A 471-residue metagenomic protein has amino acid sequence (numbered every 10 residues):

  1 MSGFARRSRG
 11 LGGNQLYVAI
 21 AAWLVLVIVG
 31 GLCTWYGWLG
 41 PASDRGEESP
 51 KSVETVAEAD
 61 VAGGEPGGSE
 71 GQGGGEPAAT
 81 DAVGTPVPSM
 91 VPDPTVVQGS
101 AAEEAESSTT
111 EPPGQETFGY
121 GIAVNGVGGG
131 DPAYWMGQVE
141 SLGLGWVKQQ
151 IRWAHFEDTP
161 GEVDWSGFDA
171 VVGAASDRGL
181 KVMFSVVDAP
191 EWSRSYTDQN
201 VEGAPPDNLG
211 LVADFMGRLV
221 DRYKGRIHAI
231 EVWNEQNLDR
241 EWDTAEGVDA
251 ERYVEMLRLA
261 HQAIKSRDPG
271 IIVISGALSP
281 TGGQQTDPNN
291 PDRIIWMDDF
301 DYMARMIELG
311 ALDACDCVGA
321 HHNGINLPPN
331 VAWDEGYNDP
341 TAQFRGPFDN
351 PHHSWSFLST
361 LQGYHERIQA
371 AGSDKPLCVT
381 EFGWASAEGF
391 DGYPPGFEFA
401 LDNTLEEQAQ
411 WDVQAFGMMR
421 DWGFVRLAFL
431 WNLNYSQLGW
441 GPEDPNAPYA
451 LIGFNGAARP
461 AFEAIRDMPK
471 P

Functional and structural regions predicted by a protein language model:
G3-A5, A19, W23, R222 (+5 more regions): Aromatic-rich peripheral "rim/lid" segments of glycoside hydrolase catalytic domains that contact and position glycan
V29-E47: Hydrophobic single-pass membrane-insertion segments
E47-G67, G74-G114: Ser/Thr-rich, Proline-interspersed low-complexity disordered segments
E104-G145, Q150: Boundary/entry segment of secreted carbohydrate-active catalytic domains
P113-T117, L209, A213, V248-D402: Noncatalytic carbohydrate-binding groove/subsite architecture in carbohydrate-active enzymes
F118-V124, V147-Q149, V182-V186, H228-V232 (+4 more regions): Hydrophobic faces of well-ordered beta-strands that scaffold small-molecule active sites in alpha/beta enzyme cores
G126-S141, L211-L219, W296-E308, A409-M418: Short, acidic/polar
V139-N290, W384-A387, Y435-G439: Substrate-binding cleft and catalytic face of glycoside hydrolase catalytic domains, especially the flexible beta-alpha
